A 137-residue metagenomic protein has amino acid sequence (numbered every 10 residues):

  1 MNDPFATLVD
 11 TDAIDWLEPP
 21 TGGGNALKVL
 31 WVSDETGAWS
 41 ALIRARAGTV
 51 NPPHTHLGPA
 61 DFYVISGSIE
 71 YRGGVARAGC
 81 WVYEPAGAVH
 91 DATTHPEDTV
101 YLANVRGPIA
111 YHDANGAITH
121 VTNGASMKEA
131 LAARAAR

Functional and structural regions predicted by a protein language model:
M1-G37, A117-R137: A short, N-terminal "cap"/entry segment at the start of jelly-roll beta-barrel domains of the cupin/DSBH fold
G24-H56, P85-V89: Conserved short histidine dyad/triad with adjacent acidic residue
A26, G58-A60, E97: Residues that flank catalytic or metal-binding motifs in active/ligand-binding sites
G37-A38, T55-L57, G74-A76, T94-P96: Short glycine/proline-enriched turns and hinge-like loops at secondary-structure junctions
L42-A45, V64-G67, V100-N104: Short, well-ordered beta-strand segments in beta-rich or mixed alpha/beta enzyme and ligand-binding folds
A47, H56-R72, A78: Glycine- and acidic-residue-biased ligand/ion/polar-headgroup-sensing regions
Y71-D91: Short acidic-glycine-tyrosine-enriched beta hairpin
A86-N115: Ligand-binding loop in jelly-roll beta-barrel domains
